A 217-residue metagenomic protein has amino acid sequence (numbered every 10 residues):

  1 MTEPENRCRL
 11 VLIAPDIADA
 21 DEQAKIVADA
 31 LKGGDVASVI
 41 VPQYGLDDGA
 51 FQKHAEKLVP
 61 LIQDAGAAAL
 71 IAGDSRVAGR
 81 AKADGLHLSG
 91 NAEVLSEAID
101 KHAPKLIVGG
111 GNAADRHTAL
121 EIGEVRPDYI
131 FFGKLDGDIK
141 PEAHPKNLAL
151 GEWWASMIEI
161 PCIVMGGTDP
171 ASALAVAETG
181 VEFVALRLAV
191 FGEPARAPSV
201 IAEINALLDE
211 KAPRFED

Functional and structural regions predicted by a protein language model:
M1-H87, A92, K101-V108, A113-D128 (+6 more regions): Conserved N-terminal beta1-alpha1 strand-loop-helix module at the mouth
L88, F132, L186: Short beta-strand and adjacent tight-turn residues that come in two discontinuous sequence segments and form the edges
E93-S96, K134-M157: Flexible, gly/pro- and Lys/Arg-enriched active-site loops
L135, T168-D169: Gly/Ser/Thr-rich beta-alpha loop segments that engage phosphate groups in nucleotides
F183: C-terminal binding/interaction regions
